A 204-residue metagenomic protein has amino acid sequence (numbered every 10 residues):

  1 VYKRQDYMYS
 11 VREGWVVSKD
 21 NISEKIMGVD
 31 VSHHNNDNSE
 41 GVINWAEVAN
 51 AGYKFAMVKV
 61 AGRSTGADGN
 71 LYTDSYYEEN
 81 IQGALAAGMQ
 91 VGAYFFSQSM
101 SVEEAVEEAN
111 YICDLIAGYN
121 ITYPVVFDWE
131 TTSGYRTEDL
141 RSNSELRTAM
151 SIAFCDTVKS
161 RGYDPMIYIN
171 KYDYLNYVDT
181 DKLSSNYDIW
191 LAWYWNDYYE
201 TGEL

Functional and structural regions predicted by a protein language model:
V1-Y2: Short, small-residue-biased leader/transition segments that mark boundaries at the very start of proteins
Q5-M8: Solvent-exposed N-terminal domain segments of exported/luminal and surface proteins
S10-G92: N-terminal carbohydrate-binding/catalytic regions of secreted carbohydrate-active enzymes
I26-D30, K54-V60, Q90-F95, Y123-W129 (+2 more regions): Structural recognition of the beta-strand scaffold that forms the well-ordered cores of secreted hydrolase catalytic
H33-N38, F55, A61-G66, S97-V102 (+4 more regions): Solvent-exposed loop/turn segments at secondary-structure junctions within structured extracellular/periplasmic domains
A46, N50, E79-Q82, A86 (+4 more regions): Solvent-exposed, polar/charged alpha-helical surfaces in well-ordered, non-transmembrane soluble domains, broadly
T73-Y76, M100-C113: Glycine-rich anion/phosphate-binding loops
L115-V125, W129-L204: Surface-exposed substrate-engagement region within the catalytic domains of secreted or surface-exposed extracellular
